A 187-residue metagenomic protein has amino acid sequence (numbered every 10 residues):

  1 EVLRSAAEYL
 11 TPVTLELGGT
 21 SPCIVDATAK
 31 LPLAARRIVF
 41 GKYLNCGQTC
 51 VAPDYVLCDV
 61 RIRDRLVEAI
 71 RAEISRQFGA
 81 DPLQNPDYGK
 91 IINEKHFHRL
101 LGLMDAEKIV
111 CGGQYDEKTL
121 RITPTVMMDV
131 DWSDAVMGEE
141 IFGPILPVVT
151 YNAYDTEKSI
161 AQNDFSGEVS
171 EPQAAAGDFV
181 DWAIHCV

Functional and structural regions predicted by a protein language model:
E1-W132, T150-N163, Q173-H185: ALDH superfamily catalytic-core signature
T119-T123, E139-I145, D164-E168: Conserved glycine-rich beta-strand-loop-beta hairpin in the small C-terminal domain of fold type I
D134-G138: Cytochrome P450 core scaffold surrounding the K-helix E-X-X-R motif and the conserved "meander" helix-loop region
